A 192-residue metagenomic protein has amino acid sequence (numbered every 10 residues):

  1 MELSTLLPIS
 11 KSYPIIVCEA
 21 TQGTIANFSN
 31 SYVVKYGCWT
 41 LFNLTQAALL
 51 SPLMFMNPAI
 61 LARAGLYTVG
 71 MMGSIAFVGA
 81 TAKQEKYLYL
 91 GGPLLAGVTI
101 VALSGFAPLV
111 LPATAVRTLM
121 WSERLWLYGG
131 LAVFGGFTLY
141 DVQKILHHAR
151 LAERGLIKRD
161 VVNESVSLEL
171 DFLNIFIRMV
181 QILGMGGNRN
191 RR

Functional and structural regions predicted by a protein language model:
M1-R192: A hydrophobic alpha-helical transmembrane-helix feature that marks the membrane cores and membrane-interface segments
